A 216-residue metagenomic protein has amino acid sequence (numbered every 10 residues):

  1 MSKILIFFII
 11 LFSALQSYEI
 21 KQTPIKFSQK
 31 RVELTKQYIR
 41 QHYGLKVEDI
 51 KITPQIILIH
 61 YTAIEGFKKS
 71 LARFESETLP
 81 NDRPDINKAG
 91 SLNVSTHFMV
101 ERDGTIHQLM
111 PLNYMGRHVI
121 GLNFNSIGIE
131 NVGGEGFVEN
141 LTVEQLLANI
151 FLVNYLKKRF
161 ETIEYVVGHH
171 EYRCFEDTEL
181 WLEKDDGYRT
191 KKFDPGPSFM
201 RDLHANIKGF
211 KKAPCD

Functional and structural regions predicted by a protein language model:
I4-S13: Sec-dependent N-terminal signal peptides
Y18-E33, E135-D216: Basic/polar, cationic surfaces and motifs that engage anionic cell-wall and phosphate/carboxylate ligands
Y18-R40, D49, N93-F98, D103 (+1 more regions): Macrodomain-like recognition of ADP-ribose-binding/processing modules
R40-I106: Short, conserved "active-site rim" segments that organize catalytic pockets and cofactor/ligand binding
I50-I52, S91-L92, V119-L122, V138-L146: Solvent-exposed, acidic/flexible segments
I57, I120-I129: Short coil-to-beta-strand
A63-F67, D103-I106, L112-R117, G133-F137 (+1 more regions): Solvent-exposed loop/turn segments at secondary-structure junctions within structured extracellular/periplasmic domains
K68-F74, L109-P111, G121, T178: Short, solvent-exposed loop/turn and secondary-structure capping segments
